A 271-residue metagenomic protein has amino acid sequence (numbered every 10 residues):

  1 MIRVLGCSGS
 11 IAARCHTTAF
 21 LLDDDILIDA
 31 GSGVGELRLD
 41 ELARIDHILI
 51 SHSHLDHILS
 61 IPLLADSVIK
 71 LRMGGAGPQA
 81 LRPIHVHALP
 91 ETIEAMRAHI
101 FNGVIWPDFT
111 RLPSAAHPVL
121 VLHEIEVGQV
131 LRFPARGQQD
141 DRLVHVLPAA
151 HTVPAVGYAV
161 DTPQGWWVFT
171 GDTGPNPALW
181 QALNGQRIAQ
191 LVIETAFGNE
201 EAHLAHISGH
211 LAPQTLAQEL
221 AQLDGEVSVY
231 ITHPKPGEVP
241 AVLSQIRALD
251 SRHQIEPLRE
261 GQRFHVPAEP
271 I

Functional and structural regions predicted by a protein language model:
I2, F20, I28-D29, H52 (+8 more regions): Divalent metal-coordination and catalytic microenvironments
S10-S53, L59-Q79, P177-A182: Pre-active-site segment of Zn-dependent metallo-hydrolases
A12, I93-M96, G237-A241, H265: Short, charged/polar "capping" segments at the starts of alpha-helices and the immediately preceding loops
I28-G31, D46-D56, S60, H87-L89 (+4 more regions): Active-site neighborhood of phospho(di)ester-bond hydrolases with catalytic His/Asp-centered motifs
L37-L42, L131-G137, W180-G185, V266-E269: Short amphipathic alpha-helix with an adjacent loop that forms part of the alpha/beta core around
L71-R72, A76-I84, L223-S228: A short helix->loop->beta-strand "cap" motif at the edges of active sites that frequently abuts
L89-A155, T162-P163, R252-P267: Metallo-beta-lactamase
N176-R263: Cap/insert and terminal regions of metallo-dependent hydrolase folds
